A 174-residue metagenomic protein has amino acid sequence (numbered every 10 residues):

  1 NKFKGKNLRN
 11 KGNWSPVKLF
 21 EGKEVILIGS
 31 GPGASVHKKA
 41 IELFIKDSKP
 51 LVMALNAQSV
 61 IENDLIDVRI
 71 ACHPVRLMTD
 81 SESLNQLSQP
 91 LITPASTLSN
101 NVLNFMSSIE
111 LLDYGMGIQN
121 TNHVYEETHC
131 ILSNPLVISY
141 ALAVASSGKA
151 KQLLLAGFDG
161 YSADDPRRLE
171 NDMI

Functional and structural regions predicted by a protein language model:
N1-I174: Metal-ion/cofactor- or nucleotide/acyl-coenzyme-handling active-site neighborhoods
